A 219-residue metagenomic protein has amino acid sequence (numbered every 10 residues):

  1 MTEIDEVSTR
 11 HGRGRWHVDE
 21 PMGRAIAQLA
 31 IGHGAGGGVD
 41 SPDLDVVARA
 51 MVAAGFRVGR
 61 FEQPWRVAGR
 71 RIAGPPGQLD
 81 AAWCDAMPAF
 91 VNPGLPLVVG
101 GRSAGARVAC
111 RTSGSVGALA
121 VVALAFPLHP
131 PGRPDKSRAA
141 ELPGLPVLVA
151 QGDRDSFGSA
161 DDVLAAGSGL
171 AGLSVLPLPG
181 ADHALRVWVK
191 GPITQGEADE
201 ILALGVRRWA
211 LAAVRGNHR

Functional and structural regions predicted by a protein language model:
D5-P96, D182-W188: Serine-hydrolase catalytic machinery in alpha/beta-hydrolase-like enzymes
P96-G101, L124: Short beta-strand immediately N-terminal to the catalytic nucleophile in serine-hydrolase-like folds
G101-A109: Gly/Ala-rich beta-loop-alpha elbow adjacent to hydrolase catalytic centers
V108-T112, G132: Hydrolases whose catalytic domains are alpha/beta-hydrolase-1, hotdog thioesterase, or metallo-beta-lactamase-like
G117-G132: A conserved short beta-strand
L142-Q151, D155, L178: Short beta-strand/loop motif that positions the catalytic acidic residue of the alpha/beta-hydrolase fold
D153-G158, H183-A184: Acidic catalytic loop of the alpha/beta-hydrolase fold
A181, L185, V189-R219: Catalytic active-site module of serine/aspartate enzymes centered on a nucleophile-bearing elbow/loop
